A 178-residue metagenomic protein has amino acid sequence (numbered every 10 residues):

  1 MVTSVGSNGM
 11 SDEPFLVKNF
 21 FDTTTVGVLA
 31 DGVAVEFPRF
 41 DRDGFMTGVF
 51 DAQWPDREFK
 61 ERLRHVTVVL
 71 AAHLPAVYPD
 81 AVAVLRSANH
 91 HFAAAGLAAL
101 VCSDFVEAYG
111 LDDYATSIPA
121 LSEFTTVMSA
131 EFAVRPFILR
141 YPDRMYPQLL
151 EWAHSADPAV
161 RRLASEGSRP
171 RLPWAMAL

Functional and structural regions predicted by a protein language model:
V2-L178: Surface-facing alpha-helical segments and adjacent helix-coil boundary elements at the starts of domains
